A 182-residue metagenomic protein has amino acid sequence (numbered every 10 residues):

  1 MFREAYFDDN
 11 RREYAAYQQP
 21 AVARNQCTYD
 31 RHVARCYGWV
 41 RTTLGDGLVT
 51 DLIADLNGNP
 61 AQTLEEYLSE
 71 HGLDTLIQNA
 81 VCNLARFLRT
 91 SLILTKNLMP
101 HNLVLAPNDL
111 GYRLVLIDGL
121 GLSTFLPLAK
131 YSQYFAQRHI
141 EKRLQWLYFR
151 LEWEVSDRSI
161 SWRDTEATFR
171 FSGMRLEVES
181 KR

Functional and structural regions predicted by a protein language model:
M1-V22: ATP-binding glycine-rich loop module of kinase domains
F2, L68-L76, A80, R89-K96 (+1 more regions): C-lobe/activation-segment region of protein kinase-like
Y6, N25-I77: Conserved structural core of kinase catalytic domains
A16-Q19, N79-N83: Long, highly charged amphipathic alpha-helices
P20-Y29, N108-D109: Alpha-helix termini
H32-W39, L94-P107: A short glycine-rich, hydrophobically flanked beta-strand micro-motif that places a catalytic Asp/Glu for divalent metal
A54, P100, G121-L122: Short, glycine/acidic-enriched loop or turn micro-motifs at the edges of active sites
A85-F87: Terminal, low-complexity interaction segments
